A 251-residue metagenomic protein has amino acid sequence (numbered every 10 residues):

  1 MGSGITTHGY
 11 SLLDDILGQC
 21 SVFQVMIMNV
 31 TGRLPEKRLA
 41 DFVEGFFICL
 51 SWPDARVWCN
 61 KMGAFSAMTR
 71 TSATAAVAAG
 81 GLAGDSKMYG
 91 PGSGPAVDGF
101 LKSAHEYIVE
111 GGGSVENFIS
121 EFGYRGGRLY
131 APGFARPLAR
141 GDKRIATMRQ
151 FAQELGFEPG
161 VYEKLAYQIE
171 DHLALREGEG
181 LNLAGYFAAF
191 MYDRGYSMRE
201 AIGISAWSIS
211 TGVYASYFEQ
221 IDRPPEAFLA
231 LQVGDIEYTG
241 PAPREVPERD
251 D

Functional and structural regions predicted by a protein language model:
M1-D251: Hydrophobic alpha-helical bundle cores within soluble ligand-binding/oligomerization subdomains
